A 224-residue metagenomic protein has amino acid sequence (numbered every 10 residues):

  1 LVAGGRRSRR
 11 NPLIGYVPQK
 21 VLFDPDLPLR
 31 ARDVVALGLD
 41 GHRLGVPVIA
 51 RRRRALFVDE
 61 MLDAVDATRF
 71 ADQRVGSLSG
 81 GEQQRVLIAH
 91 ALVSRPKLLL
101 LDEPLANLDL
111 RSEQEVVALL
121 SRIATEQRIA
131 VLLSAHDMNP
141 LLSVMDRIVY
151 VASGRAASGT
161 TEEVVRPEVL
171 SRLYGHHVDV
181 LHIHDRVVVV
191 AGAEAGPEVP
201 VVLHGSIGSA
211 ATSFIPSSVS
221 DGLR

Functional and structural regions predicted by a protein language model:
A36, R51-F70: Conserved ABC ATPase "signature" region
R74-L78, E82: Conserved ABC ATPase signature
R95: Conserved catalytic motifs of ABC-family nucleotide-binding domains
L99-E103: Catalytic Walker B motif of ABC-type/P-loop ATPase nucleotide-binding domains
A135-H136: H-loop/switch region of ABC-family ATPase nucleotide-binding domains
V149, S153-E163: Conserved switch/coupling elements of ABC/ABC-like ATPase nucleotide-binding domains
P167, L173-R224: ABC ATPase nucleotide-binding domains
